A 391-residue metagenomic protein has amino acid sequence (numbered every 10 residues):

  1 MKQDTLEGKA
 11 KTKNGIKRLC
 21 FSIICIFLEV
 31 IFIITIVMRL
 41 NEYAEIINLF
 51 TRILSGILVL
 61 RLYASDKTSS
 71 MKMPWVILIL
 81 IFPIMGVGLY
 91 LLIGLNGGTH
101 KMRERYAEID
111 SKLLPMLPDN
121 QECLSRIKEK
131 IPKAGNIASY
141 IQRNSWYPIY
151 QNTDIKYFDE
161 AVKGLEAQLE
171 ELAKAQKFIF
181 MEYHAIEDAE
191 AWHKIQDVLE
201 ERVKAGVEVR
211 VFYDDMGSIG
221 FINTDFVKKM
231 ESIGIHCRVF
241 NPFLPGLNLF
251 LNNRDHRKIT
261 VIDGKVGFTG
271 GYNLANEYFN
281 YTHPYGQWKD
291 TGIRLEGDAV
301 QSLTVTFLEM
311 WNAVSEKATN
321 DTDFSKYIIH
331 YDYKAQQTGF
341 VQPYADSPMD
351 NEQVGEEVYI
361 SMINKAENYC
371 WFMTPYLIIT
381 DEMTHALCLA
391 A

Functional and structural regions predicted by a protein language model:
M1-E357, S361, K365, L389: N-terminal localization/anchoring segments of enzymes in phospholipid and broader phosphate metabolism
Y272, P375-Y376: Active-site metal-binding loops of divalent metal-dependent hydrolases
Y376-A390: Helical hairpin unit composed of two closely spaced alpha helices linked by a short loop
